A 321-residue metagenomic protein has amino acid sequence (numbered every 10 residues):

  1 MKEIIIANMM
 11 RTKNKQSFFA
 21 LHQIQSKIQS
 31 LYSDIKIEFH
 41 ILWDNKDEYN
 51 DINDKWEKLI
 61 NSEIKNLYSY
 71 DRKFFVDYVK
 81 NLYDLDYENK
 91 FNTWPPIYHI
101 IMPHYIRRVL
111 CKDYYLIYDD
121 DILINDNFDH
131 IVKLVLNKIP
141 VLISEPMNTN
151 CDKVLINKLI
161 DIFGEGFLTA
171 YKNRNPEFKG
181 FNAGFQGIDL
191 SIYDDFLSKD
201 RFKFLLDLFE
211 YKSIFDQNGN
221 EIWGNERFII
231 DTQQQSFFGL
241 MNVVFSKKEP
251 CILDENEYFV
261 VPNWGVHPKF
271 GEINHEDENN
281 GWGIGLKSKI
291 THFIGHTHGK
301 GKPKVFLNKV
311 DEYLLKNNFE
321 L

Functional and structural regions predicted by a protein language model:
M1-I4: Extreme N-terminal starter segment of soluble prokaryotic enzymes
I6-A7, A20-Q23, K172-F178, L190-L321: A glycosyltransferase accessory/donor-loop signature
N14-S17, N45-K55, C151-D152: Short, charged/polar "capping" segments at the starts of alpha-helices and the immediately preceding loops
I24-I35: Short, acidic, metal-binding catalytic loop of nucleotide-sugar glycosyltransferases
I37-K46: Short beta-strand/loop segment that forms part of the nucleotide-sugar
E48-L110: Active-site-proximal specificity loops/subdomain of glycosyltransferases
S69, H99-K153, I188: GT-A fold catalytic core of metal-dependent nucleotide-sugar glycosyltransferases, centered on the diacidic
I160-E177: Short, flexible, basic/aromatic active-site loop/helix in glycosyltransferases
